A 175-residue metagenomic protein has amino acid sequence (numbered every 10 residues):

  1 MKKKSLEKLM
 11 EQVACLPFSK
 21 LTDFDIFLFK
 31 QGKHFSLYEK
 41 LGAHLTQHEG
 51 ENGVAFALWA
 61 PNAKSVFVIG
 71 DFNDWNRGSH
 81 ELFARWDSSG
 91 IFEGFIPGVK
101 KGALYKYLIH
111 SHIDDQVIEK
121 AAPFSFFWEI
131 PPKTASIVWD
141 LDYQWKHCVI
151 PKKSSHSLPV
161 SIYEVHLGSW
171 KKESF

Functional and structural regions predicted by a protein language model:
M1-E51, A55, R85-F175: The feature marks proteins involved in alpha-glucan
W59-V66: Short proline/glycine-enriched turn/loop motifs at strand-loop junctions of beta-rich domains
A60, F72, H166: A broadly conserved detector of short glycine/acidic/proline-rich loop/turn motifs that flank catalytic sites and bind
N62, N76, K101-A103: Short loop/turn segments at connectors of secondary-structure elements within structured domains
V66-V68, Y105: Short beta-strand elements bearing conserved aromatic residues within extracellular beta-rich modules
D71-N76, H112: Change "in extracellular beta-sheet-rich domains … of secreted and cell-surface proteins" to "in beta-sheet-rich domains
R77-W86: Solvent-exposed serine/threonine-rich low-complexity stretches and specific carbohydrate-binding patches
